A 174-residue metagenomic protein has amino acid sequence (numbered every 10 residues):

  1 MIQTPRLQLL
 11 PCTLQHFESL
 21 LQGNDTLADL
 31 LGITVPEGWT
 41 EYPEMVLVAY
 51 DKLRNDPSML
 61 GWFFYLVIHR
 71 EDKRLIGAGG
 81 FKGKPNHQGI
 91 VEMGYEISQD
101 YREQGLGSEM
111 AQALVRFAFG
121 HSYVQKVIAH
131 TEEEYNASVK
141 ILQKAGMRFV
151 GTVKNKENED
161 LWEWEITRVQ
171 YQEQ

Functional and structural regions predicted by a protein language model:
M1-E92, I97-D100, A113-H121, K126 (+2 more regions): GNAT-family acyltransferases
G105-S108: Glycine-rich acyl-CoA binding loop
A129-V139: Conserved beta-strand-loop-alpha-helix junction that forms the acyl-donor binding cleft
L142: Conserved active-site tyrosine of GNAT-family acetyltransferases
A145: Surface-exposed, gly/pro-biased binding rims or lids
